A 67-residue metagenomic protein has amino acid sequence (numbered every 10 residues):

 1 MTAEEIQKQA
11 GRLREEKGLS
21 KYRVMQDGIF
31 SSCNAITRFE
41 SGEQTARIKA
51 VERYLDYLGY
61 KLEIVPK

Functional and structural regions predicted by a protein language model:
M1, V65-K67: Short intrinsically disordered terminal tails
M1-K17: A short, Lys/Arg-rich alpha-helix, primarily the initiator
A10, K21-Y22, I48: Helix-turn-helix DNA-binding elements, focusing on the entry/boundary residues of the two helices that contact DNA
E15, Q26, D56: Short polybasic/polar patches that bind polyanions
G18-T37: Short alpha-helical DNA-recognition segment
R47-V65: DNA major-groove recognition helix of helix-turn-helix/homeodomain DNA-binding modules
